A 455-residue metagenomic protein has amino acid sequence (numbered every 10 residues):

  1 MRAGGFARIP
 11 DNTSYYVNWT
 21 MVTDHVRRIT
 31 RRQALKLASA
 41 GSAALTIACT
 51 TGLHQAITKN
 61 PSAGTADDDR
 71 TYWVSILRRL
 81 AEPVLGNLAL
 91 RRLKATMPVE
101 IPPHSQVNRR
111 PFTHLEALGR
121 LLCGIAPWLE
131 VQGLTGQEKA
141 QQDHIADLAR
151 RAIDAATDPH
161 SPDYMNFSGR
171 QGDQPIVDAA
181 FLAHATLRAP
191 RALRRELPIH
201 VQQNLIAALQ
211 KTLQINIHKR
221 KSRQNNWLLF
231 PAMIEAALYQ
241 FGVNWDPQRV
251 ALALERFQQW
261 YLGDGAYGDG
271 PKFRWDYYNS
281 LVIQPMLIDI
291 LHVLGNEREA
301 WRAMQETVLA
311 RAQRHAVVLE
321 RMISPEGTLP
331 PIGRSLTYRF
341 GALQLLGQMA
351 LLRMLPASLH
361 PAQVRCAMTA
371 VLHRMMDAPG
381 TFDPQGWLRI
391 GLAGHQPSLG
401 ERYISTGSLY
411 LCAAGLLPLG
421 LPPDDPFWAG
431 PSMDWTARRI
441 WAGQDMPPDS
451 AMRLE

Functional and structural regions predicted by a protein language model:
M1-T30: N-terminal secretory signal peptides
W19, T23-R27, Q33-H54: N-terminal export signals
C49-T71: C-terminal segment of N-terminal export signals and the immediately downstream linker at the start of the mature
G86-Q106, R110, T157-P162, V371-E455: CBM-like carbohydrate-recognition segments
A89-P175: Internal amphipathic alpha-helical repeat/solenoid segments
I125-P127, Q142-L309, R321-G347: Aromatic-lined, polymer-binding surfaces characteristic of secreted/periplasmic polysaccharide-degrading enzymes
F273-L388, P397-P423: Long, repeat-rich segments with strong aromatic
